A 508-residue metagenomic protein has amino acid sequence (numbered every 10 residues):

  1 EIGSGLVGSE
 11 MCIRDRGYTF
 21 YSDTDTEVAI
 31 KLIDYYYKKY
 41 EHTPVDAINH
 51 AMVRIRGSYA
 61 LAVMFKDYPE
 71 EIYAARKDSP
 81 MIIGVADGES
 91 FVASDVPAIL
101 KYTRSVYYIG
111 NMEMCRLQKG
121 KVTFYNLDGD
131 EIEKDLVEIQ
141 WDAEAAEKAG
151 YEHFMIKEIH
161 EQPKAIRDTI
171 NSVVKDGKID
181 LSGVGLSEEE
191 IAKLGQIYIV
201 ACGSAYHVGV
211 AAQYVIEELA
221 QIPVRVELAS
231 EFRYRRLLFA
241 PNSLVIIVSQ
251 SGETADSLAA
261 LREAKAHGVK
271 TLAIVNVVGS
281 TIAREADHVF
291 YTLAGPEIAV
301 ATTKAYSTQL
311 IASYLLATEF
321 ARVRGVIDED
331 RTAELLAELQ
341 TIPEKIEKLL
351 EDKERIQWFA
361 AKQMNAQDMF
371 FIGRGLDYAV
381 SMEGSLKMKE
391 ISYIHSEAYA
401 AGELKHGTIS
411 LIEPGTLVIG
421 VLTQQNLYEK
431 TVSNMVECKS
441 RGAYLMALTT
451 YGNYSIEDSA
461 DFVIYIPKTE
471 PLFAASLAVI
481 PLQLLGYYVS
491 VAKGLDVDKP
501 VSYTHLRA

Functional and structural regions predicted by a protein language model:
E1-G8, I13, H505-A508: Single conserved hydrophobic/aromatic residue that forms the stacking wall/gate of nucleotide- or nucleobase-binding
S9-E10, R14-H153, K157, K164-G195 (+3 more regions): Conserved short alpha-helical segments that host acidic/polar catalytic motifs at enzyme active sites
V53, Q162-I166, I170-Y198, H288-L417 (+1 more regions): Active-site phosphate/pyrophosphate-binding segments
K66-P69, S79-M81, A86-S90, V96-I99 (+20 more regions): Short, glycine-/Ser/Thr-/acidic-enriched flexible segments
Y73-A74, V106-Y107, M114-R116, E158 (+7 more regions): Replace "in large, NTP-powered and nucleic-acid-processing enzymes" with "in large, NTP-powered factors and other
A74-M81, Y206-A211, V380-E383: Conserved phosphate/anionic-ligand binding catalytic regions in large, soluble enzymes, centered on
A192-E334, E338-T341, L422-P467, L485 (+1 more regions): Glycine-rich phosphate-binding loops that contact phosphosugars or nucleotide phosphates
E218-P223, S392, M446, D461 (+1 more regions): In a subset of proteins, long, contiguous C-terminal domains/tails are tracked
